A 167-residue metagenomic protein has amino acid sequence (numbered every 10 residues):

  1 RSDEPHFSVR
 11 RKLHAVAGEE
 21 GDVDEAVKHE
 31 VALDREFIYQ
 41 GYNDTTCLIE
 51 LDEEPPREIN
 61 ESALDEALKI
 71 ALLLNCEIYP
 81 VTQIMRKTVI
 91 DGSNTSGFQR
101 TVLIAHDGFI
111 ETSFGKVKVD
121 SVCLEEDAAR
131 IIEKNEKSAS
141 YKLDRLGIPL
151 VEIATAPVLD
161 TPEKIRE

Functional and structural regions predicted by a protein language model:
R1-E167: Basic, nucleic-acid-interacting segments
